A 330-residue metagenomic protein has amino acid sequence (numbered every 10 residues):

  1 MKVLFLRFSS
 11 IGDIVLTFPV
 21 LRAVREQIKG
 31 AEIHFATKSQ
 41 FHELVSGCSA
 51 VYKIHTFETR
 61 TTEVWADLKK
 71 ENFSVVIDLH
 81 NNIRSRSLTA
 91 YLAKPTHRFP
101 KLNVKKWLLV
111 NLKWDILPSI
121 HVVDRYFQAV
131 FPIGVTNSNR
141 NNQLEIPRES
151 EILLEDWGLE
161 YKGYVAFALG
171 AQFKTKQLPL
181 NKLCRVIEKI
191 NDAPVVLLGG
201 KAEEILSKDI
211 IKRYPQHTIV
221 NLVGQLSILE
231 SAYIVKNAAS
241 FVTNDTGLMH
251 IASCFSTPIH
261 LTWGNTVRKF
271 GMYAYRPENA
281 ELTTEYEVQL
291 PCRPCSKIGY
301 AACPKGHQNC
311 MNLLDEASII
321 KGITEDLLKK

Functional and structural regions predicted by a protein language model:
M1-K330: Catalytic machinery of carbohydrate-active enzymes, primarily nucleotide-sugar-dependent glycosyltransferases
